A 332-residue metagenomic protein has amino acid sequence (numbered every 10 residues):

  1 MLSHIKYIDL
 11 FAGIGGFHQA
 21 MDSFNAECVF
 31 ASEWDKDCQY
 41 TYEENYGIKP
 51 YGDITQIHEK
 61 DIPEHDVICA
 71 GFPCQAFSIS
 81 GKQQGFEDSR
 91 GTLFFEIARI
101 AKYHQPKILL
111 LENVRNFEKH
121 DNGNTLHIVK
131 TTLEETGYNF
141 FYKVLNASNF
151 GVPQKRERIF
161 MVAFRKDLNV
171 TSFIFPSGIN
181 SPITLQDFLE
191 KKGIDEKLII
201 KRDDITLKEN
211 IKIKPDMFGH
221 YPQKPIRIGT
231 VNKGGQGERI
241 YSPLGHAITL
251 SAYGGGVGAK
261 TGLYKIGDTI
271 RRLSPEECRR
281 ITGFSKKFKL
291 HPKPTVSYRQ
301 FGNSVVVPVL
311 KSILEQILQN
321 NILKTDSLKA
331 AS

Functional and structural regions predicted by a protein language model:
L2, I57-V67, F77-T249, G255: Class I S-adenosyl-L-methionine
D9-I14: Class I SAM-dependent methyltransferase "Motif I" SAM/SAH-binding loop
G15, Q19: Glycine-rich SAM-binding Motif I of class I
A20-E27: A short, Lys/Arg-enriched amphipathic alpha-helix followed by its capping loop at the start of a domain
D35: Conserved SAM/SAH-binding beta-strand->alpha-helix loop
Y42: Conserved SAM-binding loop
G47-I54: Conserved SAM-binding strand-loop segment of SAM-dependent methyltransferases
L207-S332: C-terminal target-recognition/interaction regions appended to catalytic cores
